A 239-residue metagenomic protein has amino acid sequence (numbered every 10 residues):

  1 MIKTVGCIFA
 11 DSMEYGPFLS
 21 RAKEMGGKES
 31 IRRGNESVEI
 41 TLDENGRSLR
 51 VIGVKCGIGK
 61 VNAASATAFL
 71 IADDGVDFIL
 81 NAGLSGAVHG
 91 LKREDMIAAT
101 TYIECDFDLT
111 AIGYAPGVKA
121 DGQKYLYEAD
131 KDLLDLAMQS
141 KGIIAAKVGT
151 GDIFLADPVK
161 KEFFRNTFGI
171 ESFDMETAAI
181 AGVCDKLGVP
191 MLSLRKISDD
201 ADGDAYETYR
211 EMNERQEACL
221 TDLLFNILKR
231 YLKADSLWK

Functional and structural regions predicted by a protein language model:
M1, G75, K92, I144 (+2 more regions): Short loop/turn motifs at secondary-structure junctions
I2-E128: Metabolite-binding pocket within alpha/beta catalytic cores that recognizes anionic/polar moieties
F18-L19, L91, L109, P158-K161 (+2 more regions): Short, well-ordered secondary-structure micro-motifs
V51-G57, K147-G149, L194: Active-site-proximal beta-strand elements of phosphoester/diester hydrolases
Y102, D152, R195-S198: Short, small-residue-rich loop/turn micro-motifs
A111-S172, A178-L187: Active-site rim beta-loop-alpha module in soluble metabolic enzymes
A178, G182-M212: Zn-dependent metallopeptidase/amidohydrolase metal-coordination segment
A201-K239: His/Asp/Glu-rich mid-to-C-terminal helical/loop segments that flank catalytic regions of hydrolases
